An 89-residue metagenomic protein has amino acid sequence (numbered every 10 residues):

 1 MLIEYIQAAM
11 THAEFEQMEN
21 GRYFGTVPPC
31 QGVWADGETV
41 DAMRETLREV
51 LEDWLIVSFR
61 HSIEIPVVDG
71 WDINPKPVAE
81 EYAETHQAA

Functional and structural regions predicted by a protein language model:
M1-H12, E45-A89: Short, charged, surface-exposed hinge/linker loops at domain edges that act as mobile lids or interdomain connectors
A9-M10, Q17-N20, V40-A42: Short secondary-structure boundary micro-motifs
T11, Y23, V33-A35: Structural detector for hydrophobic anchor residues on beta-strands
F15-C30: Short aromatic-glycine-(Arg/Gly/Cys) micro-motifs in beta-strand/loop hairpins
E16-E19, E38, E52, E81: Acidic-residue sensor for enzyme active/binding pockets
Q31-A42: A short, exposed loop/beta-hairpin motif centered on an aromatic-Gly-Thr core
